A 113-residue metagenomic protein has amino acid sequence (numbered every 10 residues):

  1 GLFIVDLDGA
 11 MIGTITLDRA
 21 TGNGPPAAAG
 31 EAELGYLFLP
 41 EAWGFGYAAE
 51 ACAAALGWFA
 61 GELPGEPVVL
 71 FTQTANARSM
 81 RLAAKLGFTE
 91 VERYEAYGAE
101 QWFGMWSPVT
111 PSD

Functional and structural regions predicted by a protein language model:
G1-E41, A54-W58, E62-Q73, T89-D113: GNAT-family acyltransferases
G9-G13, A48, R78: Glycine-rich acetyl-CoA-binding "A-motif" of GNAT/NAT acetyltransferases
A49, A75-V91: Conserved active-site alpha-helix within GNAT-family acetyltransferase domains
